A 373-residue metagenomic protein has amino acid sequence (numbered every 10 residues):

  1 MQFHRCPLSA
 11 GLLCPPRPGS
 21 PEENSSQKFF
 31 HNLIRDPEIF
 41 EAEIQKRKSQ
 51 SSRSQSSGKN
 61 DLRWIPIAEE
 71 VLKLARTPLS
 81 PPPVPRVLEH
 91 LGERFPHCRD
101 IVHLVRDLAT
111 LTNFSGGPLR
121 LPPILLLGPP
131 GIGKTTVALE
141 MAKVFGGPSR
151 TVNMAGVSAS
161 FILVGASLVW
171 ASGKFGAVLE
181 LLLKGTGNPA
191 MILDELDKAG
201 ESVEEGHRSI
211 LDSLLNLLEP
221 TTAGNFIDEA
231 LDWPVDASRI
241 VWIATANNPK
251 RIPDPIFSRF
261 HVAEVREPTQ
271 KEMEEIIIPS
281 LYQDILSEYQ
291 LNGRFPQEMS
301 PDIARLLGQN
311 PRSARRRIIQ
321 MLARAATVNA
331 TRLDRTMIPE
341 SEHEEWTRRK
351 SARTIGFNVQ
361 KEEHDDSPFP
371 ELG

Functional and structural regions predicted by a protein language model:
K28-P85: Interdomain "pre-motor" coupling segment immediately N-terminal to P-loop NTPase/helicase cores
R76, P249-P255, R266-T336: Conserved C-terminal "switch" segment of AAA+ ATPases
P81-L127: Pre-Walker A (pre-P-loop) alpha-helix and adjacent loop at the N terminus of AAA/AAA+ ATPase modules, a conserved
L119-M154: Walker A/P-loop
N153-T186: Short glycine-rich substrate-engagement loop in P-loop NTPases that contacts/grips substrate
L183-N188, F226-T245: AAA+/SF3 P-loop NTPase mechanochemical coupling elements
E195-V235, S258-H261: Conserved catalytic/switch belt of AAA+ P-loop NTPases
V328-G373: C-terminal engagement/docking regions of AAA+ P-loop ATPases
